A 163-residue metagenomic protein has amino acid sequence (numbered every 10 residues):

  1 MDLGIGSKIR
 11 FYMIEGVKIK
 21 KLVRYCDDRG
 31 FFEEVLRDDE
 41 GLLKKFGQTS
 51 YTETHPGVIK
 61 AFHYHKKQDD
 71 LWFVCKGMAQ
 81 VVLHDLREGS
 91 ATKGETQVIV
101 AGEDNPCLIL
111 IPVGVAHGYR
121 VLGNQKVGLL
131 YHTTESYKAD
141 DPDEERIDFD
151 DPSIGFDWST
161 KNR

Functional and structural regions predicted by a protein language model:
D2-C107, N124-R163: Non-catalytic, conserved peripheral segments adjacent to functional cores
I109, H117-L122: Short beta-strand His + acidic residue motifs that chelate non-heme Fe in jelly-roll/DSBH and cupin folds
